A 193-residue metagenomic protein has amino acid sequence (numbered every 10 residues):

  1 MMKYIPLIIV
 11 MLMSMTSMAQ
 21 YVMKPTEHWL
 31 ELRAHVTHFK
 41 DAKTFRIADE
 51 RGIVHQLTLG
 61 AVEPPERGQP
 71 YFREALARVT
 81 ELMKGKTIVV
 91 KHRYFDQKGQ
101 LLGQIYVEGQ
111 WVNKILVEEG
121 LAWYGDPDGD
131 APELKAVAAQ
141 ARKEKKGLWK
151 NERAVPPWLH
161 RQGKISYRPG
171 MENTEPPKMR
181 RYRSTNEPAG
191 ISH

Functional and structural regions predicted by a protein language model:
M1-I5: Positively charged n-region of N-terminal signal peptides that target proteins for export
L7-V10: Sec-dependent N-terminal signal peptides
S14-T16: N-terminal signal peptide c-region/cleavage motif recognized by signal peptidases
Q20-G125: Electropositive
D130-H193: N-terminal targeting pre-sequences for secretion and organelle import
